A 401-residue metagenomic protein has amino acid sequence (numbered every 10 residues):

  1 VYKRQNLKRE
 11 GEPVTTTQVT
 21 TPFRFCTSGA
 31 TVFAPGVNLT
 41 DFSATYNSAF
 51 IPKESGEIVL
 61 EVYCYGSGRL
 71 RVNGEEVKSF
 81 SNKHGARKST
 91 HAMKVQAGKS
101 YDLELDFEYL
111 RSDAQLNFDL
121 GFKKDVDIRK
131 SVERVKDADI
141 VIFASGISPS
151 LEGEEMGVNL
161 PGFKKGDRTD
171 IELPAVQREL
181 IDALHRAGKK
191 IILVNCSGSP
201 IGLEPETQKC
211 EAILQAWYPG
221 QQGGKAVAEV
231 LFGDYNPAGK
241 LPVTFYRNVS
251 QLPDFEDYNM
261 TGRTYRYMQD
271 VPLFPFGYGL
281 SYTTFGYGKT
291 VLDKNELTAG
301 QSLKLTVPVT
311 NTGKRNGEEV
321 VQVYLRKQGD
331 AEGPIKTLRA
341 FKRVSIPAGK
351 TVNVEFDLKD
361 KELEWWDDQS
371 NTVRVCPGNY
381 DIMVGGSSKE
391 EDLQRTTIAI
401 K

Functional and structural regions predicted by a protein language model:
K3-K401: C-terminal non-catalytic regions of proteins with extracellular/luminal or membrane-system context
